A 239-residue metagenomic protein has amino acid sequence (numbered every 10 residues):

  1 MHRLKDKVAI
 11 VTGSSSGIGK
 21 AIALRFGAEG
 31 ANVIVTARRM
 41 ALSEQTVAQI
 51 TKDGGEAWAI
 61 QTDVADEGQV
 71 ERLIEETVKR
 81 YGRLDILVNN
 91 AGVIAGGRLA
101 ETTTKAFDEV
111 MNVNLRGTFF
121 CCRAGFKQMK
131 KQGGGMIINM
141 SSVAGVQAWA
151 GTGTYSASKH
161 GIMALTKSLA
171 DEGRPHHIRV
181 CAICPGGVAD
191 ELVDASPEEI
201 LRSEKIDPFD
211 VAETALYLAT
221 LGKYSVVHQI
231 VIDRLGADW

Functional and structural regions predicted by a protein language model:
V8, S15-S16, R39: Conserved glycine-rich cofactor-binding loop
M40, Q61-L73, T104: The beta1-alpha1 cofactor-binding region of Rossmann-like NAD(H)/NADP(H)-dependent oxidoreductases
R98-L99, A106-D108: Substrate-binding pocket helix/loop in short-chain dehydrogenase/reductase
C122, S158: Active-site helix of classical SDR
K127, D171-E172: Alpha-helical segment proximal to the catalytic Tyr-Lys
S142: Residue(s) in the substrate-gating loop at a strand-loop-helix junction that position the organic substrate next
P175, A182-I183, D190, E198-W239: C-terminal helical subdomain
